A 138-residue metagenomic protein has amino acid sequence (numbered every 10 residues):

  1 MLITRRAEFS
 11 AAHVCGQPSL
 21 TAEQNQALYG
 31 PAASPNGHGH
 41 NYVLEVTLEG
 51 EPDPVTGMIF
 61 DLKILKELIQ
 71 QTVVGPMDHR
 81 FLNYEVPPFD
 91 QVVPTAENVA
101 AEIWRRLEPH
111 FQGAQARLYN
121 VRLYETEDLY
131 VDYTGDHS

Functional and structural regions predicted by a protein language model:
M1-S138: Charge-rich, low-complexity N-terminal segments
